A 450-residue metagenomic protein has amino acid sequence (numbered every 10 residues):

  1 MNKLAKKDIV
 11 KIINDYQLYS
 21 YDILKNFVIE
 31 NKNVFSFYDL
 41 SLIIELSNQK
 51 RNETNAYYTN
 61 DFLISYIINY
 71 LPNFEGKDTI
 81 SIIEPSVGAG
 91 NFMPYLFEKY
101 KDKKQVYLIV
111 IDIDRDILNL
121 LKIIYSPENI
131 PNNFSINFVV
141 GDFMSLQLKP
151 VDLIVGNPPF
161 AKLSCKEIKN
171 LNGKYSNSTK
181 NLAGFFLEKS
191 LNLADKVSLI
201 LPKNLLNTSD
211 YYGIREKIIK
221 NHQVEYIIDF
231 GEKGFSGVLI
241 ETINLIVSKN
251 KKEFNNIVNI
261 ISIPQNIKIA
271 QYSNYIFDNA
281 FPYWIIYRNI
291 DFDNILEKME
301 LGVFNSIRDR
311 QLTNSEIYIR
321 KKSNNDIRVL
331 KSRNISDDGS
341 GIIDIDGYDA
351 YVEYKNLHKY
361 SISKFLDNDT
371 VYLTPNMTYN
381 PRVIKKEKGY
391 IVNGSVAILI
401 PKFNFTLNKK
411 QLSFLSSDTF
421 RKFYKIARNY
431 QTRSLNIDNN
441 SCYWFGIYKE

Functional and structural regions predicted by a protein language model:
M1-D102, I109-E128, D142, P158 (+3 more regions): Class I S-adenosyl-L-methionine
E53, Y57-Y66, S86-L96, Q105 (+3 more regions): Signature of N6-adenine DNA methyltransferases within the class I
E75-K77, Q147-P150, N192, K321-N324 (+1 more regions): Flexible, charged surface loops at secondary-structure boundaries
S81, L153, V371-Y372: Structural motif
F292-E450: Polybasic, glycine- and aromatic-enriched phosphate-binding surface used to engage nucleic acids
